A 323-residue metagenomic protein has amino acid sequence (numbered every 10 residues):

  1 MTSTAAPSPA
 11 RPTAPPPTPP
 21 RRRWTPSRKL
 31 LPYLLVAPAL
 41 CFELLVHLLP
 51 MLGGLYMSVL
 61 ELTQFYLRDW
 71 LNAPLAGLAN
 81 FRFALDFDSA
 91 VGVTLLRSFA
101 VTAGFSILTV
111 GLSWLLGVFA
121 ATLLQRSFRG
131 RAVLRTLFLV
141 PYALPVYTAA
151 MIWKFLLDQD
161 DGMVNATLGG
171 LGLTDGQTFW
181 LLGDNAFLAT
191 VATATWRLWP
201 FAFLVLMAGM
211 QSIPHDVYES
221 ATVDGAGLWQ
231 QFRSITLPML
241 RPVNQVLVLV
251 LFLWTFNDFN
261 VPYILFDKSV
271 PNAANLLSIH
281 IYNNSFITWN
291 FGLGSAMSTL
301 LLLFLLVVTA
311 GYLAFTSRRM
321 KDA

Functional and structural regions predicted by a protein language model:
M1-T18: Short, intrinsically disordered terminal tails adjacent to the first/last structured region
P17-R28: Alpha-helical transmembrane segments of integral membrane proteins
R28-A323: A structural signal for multi-pass alpha-helical bundles of membrane permease subunits that mediate small-molecule
